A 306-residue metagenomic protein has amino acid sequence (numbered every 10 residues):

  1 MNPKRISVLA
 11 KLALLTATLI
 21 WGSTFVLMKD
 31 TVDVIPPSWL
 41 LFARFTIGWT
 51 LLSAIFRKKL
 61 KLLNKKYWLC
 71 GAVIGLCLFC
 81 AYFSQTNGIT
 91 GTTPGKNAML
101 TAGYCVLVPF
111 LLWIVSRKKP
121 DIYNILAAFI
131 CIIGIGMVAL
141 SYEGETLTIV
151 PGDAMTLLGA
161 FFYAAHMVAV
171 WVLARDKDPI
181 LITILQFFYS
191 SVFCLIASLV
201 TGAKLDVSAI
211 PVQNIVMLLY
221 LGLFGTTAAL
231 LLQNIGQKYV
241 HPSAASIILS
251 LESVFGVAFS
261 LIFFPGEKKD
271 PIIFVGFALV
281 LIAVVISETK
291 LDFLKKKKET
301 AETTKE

Functional and structural regions predicted by a protein language model:
M1-W39, L76, S84, T146-V172 (+1 more regions): Glycine-/small-residue-enriched transmembrane alpha-helix faces in small-molecule transporters and effluxers
I20, T24-F25, S53-T101, M137 (+1 more regions): Specific transmembrane alpha-helical segments of multi-pass solute transporters/efflux pumps, especially DMT/EamA
S23, L27-D30, V34, I47-N64 (+4 more regions): Membrane-interface helix-cap regions at the ends of transmembrane helices in multi-pass membrane proteins
V26, W49-L52, V108-I114, A128 (+4 more regions): Transmembrane alpha-helical segments that form core, pore/gating elements of small-molecule transporters/exporters
L41-A43, F83, N97-G103, V170-V192 (+1 more regions): Helix-helix packing/entry segments at the starts of transmembrane helices
R44-F45, N214, L249-E306: C-terminal-most transmembrane helix of multi-pass membrane proteins
L51-L60, Y104-F129, V254-F274: C-terminal transmembrane-helix exit sites in multi-pass transporters
L52, A72, P120-Y142, A160 (+3 more regions): Hydrophobic transmembrane alpha-helices of multi-pass small-molecule transport proteins
